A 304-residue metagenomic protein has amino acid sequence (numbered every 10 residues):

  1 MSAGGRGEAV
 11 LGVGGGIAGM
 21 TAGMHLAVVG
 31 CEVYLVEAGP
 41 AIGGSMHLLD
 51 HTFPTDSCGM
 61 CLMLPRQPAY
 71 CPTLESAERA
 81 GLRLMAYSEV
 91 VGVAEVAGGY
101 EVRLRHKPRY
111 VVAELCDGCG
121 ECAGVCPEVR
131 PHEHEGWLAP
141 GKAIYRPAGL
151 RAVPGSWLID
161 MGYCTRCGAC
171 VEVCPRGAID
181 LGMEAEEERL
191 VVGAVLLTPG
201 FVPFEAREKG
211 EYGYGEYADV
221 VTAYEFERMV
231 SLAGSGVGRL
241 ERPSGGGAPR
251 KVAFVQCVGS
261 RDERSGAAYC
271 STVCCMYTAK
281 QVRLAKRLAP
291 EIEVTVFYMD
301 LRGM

Functional and structural regions predicted by a protein language model:
A3-A18, K251-A268: Beta1/beta-strand and adjacent pyrophosphate-binding region of the FAD-binding site in flavoprotein oxidoreductases
E8-Y34: N-terminal Rossmann-like FAD-binding beta1-loop-alpha1 element of flavoenzymes
G23, A27, A279, R283-R287: Gly/Ala-rich phosphate-binding loop of Rossmann-like dinucleotide-binding domains, activating on the conserved
V28, E32-A41, A94-A97, E101 (+3 more regions): Iron-sulfur cluster-binding cysteine motifs and their immediate structural context in ferredoxin-like electron-transfer
C31-A38, G43-L48, E293-F297: Short beta-strand "acidic-cap" motif of Rossmann-like dinucleotide-binding folds
H47-Y87, E135-P154, E186, K209-F226 (+2 more regions): N-terminal glycine-rich dinucleotide-binding loop that anchors FAD/FMN and/or NAD(P) in oxidoreductases
V111-V112, E187-A194: Core beta-strand elements of the Rossmann-like FAD/NAD(P) dinucleotide-binding domain in flavoenzyme oxidoreductases
G120-E121, E128-V129, G193-A194, T198-E205 (+1 more regions): Glycine-/small-residue-rich beta->alpha transition segments that form the dinucleotide
